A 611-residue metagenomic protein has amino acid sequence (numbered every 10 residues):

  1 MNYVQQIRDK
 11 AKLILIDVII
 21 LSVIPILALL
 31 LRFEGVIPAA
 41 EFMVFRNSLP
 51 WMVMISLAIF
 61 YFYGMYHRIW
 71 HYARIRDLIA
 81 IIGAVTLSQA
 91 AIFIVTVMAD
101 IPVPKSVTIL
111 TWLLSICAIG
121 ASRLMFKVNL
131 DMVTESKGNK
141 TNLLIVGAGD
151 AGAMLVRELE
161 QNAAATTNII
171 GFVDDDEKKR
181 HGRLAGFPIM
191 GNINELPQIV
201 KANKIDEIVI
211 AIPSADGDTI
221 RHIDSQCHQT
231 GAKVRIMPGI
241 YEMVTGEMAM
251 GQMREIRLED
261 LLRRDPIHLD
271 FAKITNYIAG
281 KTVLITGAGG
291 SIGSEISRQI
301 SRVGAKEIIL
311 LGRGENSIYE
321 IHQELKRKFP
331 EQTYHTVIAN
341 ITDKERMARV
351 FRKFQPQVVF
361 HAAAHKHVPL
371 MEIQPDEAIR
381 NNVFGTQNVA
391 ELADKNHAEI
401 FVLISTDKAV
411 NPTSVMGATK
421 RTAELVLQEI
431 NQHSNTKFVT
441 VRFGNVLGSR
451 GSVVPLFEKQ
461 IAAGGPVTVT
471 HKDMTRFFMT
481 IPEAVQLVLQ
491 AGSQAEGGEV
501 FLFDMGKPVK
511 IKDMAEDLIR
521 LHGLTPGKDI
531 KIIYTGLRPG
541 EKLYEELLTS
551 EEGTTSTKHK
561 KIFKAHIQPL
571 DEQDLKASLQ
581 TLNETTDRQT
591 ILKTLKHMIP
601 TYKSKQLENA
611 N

Functional and structural regions predicted by a protein language model:
M1-G138, L143, T167, Q229 (+1 more regions): Signature of alpha-helical transmembrane segments in polytopic membrane proteins
F33-I37, F126-T245, Y319-E320, R327 (+2 more regions): A solvent-exposed beta-alpha-beta segment
V200, K204-D206, A305-K306, F351-F360 (+2 more regions): Proline-aspartate-enriched helix->loop->beta-strand connector
H222-T282: Flexible, Lys/Arg-rich cytosolic regulatory linkers and terminal tails that connect or flank
T245-G246, H361, H365-E424, N431: Conserved Rossmann-fold NAD(P)-dependent oxidoreductase catalytic core, especially the SDR/UDP-sugar
H268, K273-Y277, E429-N445, R450-N611: Strand-loop microenvironment adjacent to phosphate/nucleotide-handling motifs in alpha/beta enzyme folds
V283-S301: N-terminal Rossmann NAD(P)H-binding glycine-rich loop of SDR-like oxidoreductase domains
I338-V358: Conserved Rossmann-fold cofactor-binding substructure of NAD(P)-dependent oxidoreductases
